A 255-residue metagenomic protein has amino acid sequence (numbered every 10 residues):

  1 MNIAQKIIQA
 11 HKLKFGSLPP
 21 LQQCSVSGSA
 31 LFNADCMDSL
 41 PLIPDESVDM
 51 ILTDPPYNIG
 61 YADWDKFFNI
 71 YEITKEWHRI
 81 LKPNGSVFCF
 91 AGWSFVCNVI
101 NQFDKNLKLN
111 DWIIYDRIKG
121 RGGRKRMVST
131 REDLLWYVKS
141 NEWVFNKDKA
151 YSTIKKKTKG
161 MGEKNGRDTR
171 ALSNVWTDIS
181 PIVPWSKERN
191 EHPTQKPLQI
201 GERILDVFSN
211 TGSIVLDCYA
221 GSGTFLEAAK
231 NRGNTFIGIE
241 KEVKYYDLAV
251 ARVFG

Functional and structural regions predicted by a protein language model:
M1-H11, P20-L248: Core catalytic lobe of class I
F15-G16: Short, compositionally biased
D247-G255: PRPP-dependent phosphoribosyltransferase catalytic core
